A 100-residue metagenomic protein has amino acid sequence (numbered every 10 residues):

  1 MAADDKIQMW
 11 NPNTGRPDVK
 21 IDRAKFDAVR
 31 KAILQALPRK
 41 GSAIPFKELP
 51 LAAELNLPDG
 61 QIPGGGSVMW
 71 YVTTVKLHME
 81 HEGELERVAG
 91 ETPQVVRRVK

Functional and structural regions predicted by a protein language model:
M1-I7, I44, L51-A52, K76-L77: Eukaryotic partner-binding/assembly regions in large regulatory complexes
M1-Q35: Long, low-complexity, charged/polar intrinsically disordered regions in eukaryotic proteins
A32-K40, A52: Short amphipathic alpha-helical elements of helix-turn-helix/winged-helix folds
K40-G41, G60-S67, E84: Short acidic, glycine/proline-enriched loop segments that cap or flank alpha-helices
A43-P63: Short acidic, hydrophobic short linear motifs in intrinsically disordered regions
P63-H81: Short amphipathic alpha-helical interaction segments
E80-G90: A short, conserved structural fragment
G90-K100: Short, cationic-aromatic polyanion-contact patches
